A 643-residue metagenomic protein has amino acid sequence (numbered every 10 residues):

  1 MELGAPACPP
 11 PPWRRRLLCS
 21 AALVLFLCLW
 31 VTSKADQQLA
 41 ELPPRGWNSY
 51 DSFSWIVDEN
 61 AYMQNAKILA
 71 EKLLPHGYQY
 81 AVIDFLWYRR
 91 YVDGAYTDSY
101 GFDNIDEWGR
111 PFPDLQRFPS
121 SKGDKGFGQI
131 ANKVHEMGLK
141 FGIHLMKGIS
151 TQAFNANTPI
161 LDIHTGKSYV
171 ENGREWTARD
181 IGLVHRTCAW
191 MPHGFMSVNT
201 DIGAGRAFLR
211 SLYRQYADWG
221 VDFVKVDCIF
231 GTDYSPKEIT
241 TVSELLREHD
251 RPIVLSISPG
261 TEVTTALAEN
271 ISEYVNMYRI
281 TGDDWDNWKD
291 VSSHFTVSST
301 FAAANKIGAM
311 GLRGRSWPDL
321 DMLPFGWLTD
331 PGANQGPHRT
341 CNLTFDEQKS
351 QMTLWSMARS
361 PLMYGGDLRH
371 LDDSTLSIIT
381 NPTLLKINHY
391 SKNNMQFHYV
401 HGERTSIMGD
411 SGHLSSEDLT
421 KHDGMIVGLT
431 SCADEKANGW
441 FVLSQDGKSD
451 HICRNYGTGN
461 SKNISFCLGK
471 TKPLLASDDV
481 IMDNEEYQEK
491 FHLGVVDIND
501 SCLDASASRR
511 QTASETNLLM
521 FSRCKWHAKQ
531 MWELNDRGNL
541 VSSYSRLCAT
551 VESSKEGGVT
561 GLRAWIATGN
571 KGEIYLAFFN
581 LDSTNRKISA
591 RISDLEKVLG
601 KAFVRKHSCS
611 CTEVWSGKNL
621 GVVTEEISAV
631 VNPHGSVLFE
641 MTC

Functional and structural regions predicted by a protein language model:
M1-V24, A81: Classical eukaryotic N-terminal signal peptides for Sec-dependent ER targeting/secretion, especially the positively
V24-L39: N-terminal signal peptide
L39, P44-S49, Q79-D84, R89 (+8 more regions): Structural recognition of the beta-strand scaffold that forms the well-ordered cores of secreted hydrolase catalytic
A70-C228, T232: Aromatic-lined carbohydrate-binding/catalytic grooves of carbohydrate-active enzymes
W176-T187, D201, A207, E248 (+2 more regions): Glycan-recognition surfaces
W355-G365, E403-K421, G558-K601: Carbohydrate-binding surface patches
V400-T560: Lectin-like carbohydrate-binding module/patch detector with strong preference for beta-trefoil
G621-C643: C-terminal beta-strand-rich structural cap/linker in extracellular carbohydrate-active enzymes
